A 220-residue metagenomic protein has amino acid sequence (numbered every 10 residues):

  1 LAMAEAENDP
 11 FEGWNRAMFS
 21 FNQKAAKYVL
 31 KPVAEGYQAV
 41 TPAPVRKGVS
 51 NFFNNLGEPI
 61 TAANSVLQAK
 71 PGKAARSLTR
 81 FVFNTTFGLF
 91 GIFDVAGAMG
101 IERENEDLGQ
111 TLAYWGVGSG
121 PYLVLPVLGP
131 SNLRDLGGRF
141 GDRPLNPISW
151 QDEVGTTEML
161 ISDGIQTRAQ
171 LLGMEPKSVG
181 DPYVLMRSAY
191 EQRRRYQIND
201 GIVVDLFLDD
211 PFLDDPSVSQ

Functional and structural regions predicted by a protein language model:
E5, Q110, W115-Q220: A structured, mid-to-C-terminal "fold-capping" secondary-structure block
E7-K27: Mature N-terminal segment immediately following signal peptide/propeptide cleavage in secreted/periplasmic
Y28, A34-P44: Membrane interface segments of multi-pass transport proteins and intramembrane proteases
V29-K31, G201-I202: Short coil/turn segments at secondary-structure boundaries
K47: A small/polar active-site loop signature that marks catalytic segments
S50-F52: Beta-rich strand-turn-strand
N55-P130: Mid-length scaffold segments of soluble, non-membrane domains
